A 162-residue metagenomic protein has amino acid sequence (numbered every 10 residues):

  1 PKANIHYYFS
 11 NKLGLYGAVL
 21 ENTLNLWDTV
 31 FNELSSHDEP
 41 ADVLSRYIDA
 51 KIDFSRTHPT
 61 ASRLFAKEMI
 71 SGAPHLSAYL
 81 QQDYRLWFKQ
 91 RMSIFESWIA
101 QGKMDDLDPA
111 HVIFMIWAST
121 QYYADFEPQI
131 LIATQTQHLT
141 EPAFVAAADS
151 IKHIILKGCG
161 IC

Functional and structural regions predicted by a protein language model:
P1-G14, A18: Helix-turn-helix
Y16, L20, L24, L44 (+4 more regions): Amphipathic, non-transmembrane alpha-helical scaffold segments
G17, E21, D53, R63 (+3 more regions): Generic alpha-helical structural context detector
G17-R46, I94-S97: Amphipathic alpha-helical linker/stalk segments
N32-A61, P109-I116, A148: Hydrophobic alpha-helical connector segments
D42, Y79-Q82, I99-M115: All-alpha amphipathic helical-bundle segments outside canonical DNA-binding/catalytic cores that form hydrophobic
D53, T57, R85, K89-Q101 (+2 more regions): C-terminal peripheral helix-coil segments that are non-catalytic and often amphipathic
R56-A78, E127-T134: Amphipathic alpha-helical segments used for helix-helix packing
